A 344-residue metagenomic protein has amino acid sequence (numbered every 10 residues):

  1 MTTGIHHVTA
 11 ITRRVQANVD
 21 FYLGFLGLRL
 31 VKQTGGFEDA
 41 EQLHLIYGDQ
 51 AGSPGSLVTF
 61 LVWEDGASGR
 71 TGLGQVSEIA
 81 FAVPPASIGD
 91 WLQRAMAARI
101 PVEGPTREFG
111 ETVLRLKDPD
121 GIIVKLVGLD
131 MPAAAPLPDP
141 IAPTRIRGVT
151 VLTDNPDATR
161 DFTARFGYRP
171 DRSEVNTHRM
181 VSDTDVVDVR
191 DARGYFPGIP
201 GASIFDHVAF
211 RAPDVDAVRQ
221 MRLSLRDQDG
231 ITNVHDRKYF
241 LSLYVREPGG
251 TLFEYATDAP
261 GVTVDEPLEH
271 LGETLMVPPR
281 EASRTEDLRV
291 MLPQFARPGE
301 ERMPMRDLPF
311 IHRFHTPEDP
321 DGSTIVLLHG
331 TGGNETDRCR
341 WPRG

Functional and structural regions predicted by a protein language model:
M1-G4, V8, L23, L45 (+2 more regions): Hydrophobic, proline/glycine-rich low-complexity stretches
G4-R13, L43-I46, S56, E64-R94 (+4 more regions): Vicinal oxygen chelate
N18-L23, L45, A95, G121 (+3 more regions): Conserved active-site tyrosine of GNAT-family acetyltransferases
K32-T34, D90-G148, R172-D191, Q228-M303: Vicinal oxygen chelate
W63, D307-S323, T336: Short beta-strand-to-loop junctions in surface cap/lid or active-site-entrance loops
K117, L328-G330: The conserved beta1-alpha1 loop
A158-D214, M221: Aromatic-anchored, glycine/proline-accented short structural segments that stabilize local strand-turns or short
T331-G344: Short substrate-entry loop that stabilizes the transition state in hydrolases
